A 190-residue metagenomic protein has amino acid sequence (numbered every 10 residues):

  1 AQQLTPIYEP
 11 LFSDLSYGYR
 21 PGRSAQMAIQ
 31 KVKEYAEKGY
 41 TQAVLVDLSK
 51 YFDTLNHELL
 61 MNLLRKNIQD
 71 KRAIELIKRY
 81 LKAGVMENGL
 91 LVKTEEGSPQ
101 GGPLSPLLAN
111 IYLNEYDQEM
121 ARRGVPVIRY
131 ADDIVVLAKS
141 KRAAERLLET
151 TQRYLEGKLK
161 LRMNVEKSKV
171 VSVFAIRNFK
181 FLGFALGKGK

Functional and structural regions predicted by a protein language model:
L11-N178: Conserved polymerase palm-domain catalytic core
K180-K190: Active-site and adjacent loop segments of nucleotide-processing enzymes that use two-metal-ion phosphate chemistry
